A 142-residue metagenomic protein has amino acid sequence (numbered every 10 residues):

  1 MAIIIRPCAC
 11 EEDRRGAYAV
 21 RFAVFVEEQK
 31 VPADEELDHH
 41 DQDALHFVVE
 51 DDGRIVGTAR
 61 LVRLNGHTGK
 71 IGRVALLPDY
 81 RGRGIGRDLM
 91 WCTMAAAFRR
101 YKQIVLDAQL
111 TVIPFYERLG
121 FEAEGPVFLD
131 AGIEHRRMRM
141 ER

Functional and structural regions predicted by a protein language model:
M1-E36, D41-D43, E50-V56: Short amphipathic alpha-helix that is part of the acyltransferase structural core
A44, I133-R137: Short hydrophobic/aromatic beta-strand or adjacent loop that forms the aromatic wall/cage of a ligand/substrate-binding
V48, R54-R63, H67-A75: Conserved beta-strand in the GNAT
R63-G72, R81-G82, R100, A131-G132: A conserved beta-turn-beta hairpin within the catalytic core of GNAT-like acetyltransferases that forms part
L76, G82-A95: Conserved acetyl-CoA-binding loop-helix of GNAT-fold acetyltransferases
A96-Q109: Conserved GNAT acetyl-CoA-binding A-motif
L110-E134: Conserved active-site alpha-helix within GNAT-family acetyltransferase domains
